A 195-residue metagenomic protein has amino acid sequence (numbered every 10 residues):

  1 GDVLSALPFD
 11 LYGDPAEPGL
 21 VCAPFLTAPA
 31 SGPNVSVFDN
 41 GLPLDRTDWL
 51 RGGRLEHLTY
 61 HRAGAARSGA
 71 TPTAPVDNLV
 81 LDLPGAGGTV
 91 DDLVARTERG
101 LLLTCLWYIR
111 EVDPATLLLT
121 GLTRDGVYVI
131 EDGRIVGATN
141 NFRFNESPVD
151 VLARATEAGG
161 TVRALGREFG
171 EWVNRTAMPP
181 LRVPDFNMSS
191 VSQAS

Functional and structural regions predicted by a protein language model:
D2-S195: Dual-mode signal for accessory low-complexity, basic/Gly-rich regions
